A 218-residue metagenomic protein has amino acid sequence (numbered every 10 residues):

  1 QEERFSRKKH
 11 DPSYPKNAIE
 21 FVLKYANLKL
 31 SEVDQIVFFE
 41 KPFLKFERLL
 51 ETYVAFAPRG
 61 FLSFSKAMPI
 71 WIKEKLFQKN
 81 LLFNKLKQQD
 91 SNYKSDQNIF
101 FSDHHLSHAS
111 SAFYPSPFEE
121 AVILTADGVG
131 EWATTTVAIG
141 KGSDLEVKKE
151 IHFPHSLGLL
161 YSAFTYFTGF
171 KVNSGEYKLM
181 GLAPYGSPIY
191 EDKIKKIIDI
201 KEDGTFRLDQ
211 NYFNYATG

Functional and structural regions predicted by a protein language model:
Q1-G218: Short acidic/glycine-rich loops and adjacent helix/strand connectors that line catalytic pockets where negatively
